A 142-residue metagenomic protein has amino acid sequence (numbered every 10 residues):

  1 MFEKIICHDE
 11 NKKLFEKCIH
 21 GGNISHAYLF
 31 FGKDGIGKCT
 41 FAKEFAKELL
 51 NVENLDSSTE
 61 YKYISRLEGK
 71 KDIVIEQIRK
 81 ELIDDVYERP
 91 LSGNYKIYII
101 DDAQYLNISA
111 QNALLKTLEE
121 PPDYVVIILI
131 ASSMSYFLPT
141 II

Functional and structural regions predicted by a protein language model:
M1-N112, K116: Clamp-loader machinery-focused feature within the broader ASCE/P-loop NTPase space
L55-S57, P121, I141: Short, structurally constrained coil/turn elements that cap an alpha-helix or connect an alpha-helix to the following
D102, L129-M134: A short beta-strand-to-loop transition that corresponds to the Sensor-1 phosphate-sensing loop of AAA+ P-loop ATPases
L106-N107, P121, Y136-F137: Catalytic P-loop NTPase motifs of RecA-like helicase/translocase cores
A113-L118, M134-I142: Short regulatory helix/loop adjacent to the ATP-binding pocket of P-loop NTPases
P122-V126: His-Asp phosphorelay/catalytic-motif detector in bacterial-type signaling
